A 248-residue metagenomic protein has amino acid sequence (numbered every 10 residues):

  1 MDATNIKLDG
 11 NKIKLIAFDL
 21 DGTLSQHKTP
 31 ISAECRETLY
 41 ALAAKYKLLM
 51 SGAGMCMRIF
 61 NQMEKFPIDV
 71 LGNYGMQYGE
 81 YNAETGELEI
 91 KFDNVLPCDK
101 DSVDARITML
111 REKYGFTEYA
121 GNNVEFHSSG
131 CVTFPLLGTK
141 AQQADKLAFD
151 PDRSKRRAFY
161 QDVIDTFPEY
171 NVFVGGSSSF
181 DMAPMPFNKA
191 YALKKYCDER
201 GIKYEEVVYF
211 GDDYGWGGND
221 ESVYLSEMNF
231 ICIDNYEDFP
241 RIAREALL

Functional and structural regions predicted by a protein language model:
M1-F18, E34-E37, A41: Non-catalytic pre-domain segments flanking phosphatase-related domains
I6-K7, N11-K12, I31-S32, A183-M185 (+1 more regions): Mg2+-dependent phosphoryl-transfer enzymes with acidic/Ser/Thr/Gly-rich catalytic loops
K14-I16, I68, V207: The start of beta-strands in P-loop NTPase/AAA+ ATPase cores
F18, G72, F210-D212: Active-site flanking residues adjacent to catalytic metal/cofactor-binding acidic residues
T29-G121: Active-site phosphate-binding/coordination module
L39-Q62, V70, V124-L137, V174-G176 (+3 more regions): Substrate-recognition element of Asp-dependent hydrolases with the DxDx(T/V) motif
K113, E118-V208, W216, M228: Conserved acidic, metal-coordinating active-site core of Asp-based, Mg2+-dependent phosphoryl-transfer enzymes
